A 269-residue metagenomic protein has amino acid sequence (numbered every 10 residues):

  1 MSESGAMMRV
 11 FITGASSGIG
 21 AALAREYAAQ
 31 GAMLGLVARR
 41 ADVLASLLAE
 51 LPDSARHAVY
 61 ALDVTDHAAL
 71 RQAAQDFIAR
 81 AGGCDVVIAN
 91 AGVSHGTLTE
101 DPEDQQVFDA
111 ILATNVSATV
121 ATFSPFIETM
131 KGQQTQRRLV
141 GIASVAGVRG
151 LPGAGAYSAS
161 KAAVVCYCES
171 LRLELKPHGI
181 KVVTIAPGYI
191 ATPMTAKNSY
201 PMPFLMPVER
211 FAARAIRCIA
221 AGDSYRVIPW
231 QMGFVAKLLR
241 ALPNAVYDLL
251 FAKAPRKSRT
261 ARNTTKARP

Functional and structural regions predicted by a protein language model:
S16-S17: Conserved glycine-rich cofactor-binding loop
Q30-L47: Conserved glycine-rich Rossmann-like NAD(P)H-binding loop of the short-chain dehydrogenase/reductase
L51-A68: Rossmann-fold cofactor-recognition segment
S94-D109, G153: Conserved mid-core segment of classical short-chain dehydrogenase/reductases
F123, S160: Active-site helix of classical SDR
S144: Residue(s) in the substrate-gating loop at a strand-loop-helix junction that position the organic substrate next
T184, Y200-A236: C-terminal helical subdomain
